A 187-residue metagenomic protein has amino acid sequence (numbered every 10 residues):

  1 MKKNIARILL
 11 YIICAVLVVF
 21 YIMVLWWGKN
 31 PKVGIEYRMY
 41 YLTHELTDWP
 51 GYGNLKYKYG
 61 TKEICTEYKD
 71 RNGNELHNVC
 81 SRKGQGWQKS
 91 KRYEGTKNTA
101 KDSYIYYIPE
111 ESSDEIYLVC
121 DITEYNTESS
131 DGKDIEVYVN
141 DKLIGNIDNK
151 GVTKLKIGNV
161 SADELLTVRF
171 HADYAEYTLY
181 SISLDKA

Functional and structural regions predicted by a protein language model:
M1-V18: N-terminal Sec-pathway targeting helices
L10, V18-S113, D121-G132, H171-A187: Glycan-recognition and processing domains
S113-E115, D163-L165: Extracellular Ig-like/FN3 beta-sandwich strand-entry sites
E128-L143: Short, surface-exposed beta-strand/strand-loop-strand elements in extracellular ectodomains
V139-A162: Extracellular carbohydrate recognition and processing domains and analogous Trp-centered ligand-binding platforms
E164-A172: Short, aromatic- and glycine-rich surface loops/edge beta-strands on solvent-exposed regions
